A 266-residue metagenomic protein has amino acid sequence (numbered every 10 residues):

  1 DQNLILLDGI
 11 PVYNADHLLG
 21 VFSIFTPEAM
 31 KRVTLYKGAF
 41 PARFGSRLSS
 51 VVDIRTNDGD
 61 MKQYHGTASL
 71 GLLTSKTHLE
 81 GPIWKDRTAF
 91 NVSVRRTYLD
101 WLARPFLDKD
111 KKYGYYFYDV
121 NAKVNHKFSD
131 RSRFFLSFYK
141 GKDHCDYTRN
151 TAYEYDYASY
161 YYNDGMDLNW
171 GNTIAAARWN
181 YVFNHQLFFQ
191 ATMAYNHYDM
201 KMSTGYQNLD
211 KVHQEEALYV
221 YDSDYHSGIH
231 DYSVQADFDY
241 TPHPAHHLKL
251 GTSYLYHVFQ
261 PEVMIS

Functional and structural regions predicted by a protein language model:
I10-K37, A122: Short acidic/polar hinge/loop motifs at secondary-structure boundaries that mediate gating or recognition
A15-D16, L35-Y36, G59-K62, R104-D108 (+5 more regions): Extracytoplasmic loops and strand-loop junctions of Gram-negative outer membrane beta-barrel proteins
G20-T26, L35-G38, A42-H65, T77 (+1 more regions): N-terminal periplasmic accessory domains that precede and gate Gram-negative outer-membrane beta-barrel machines
R32, K37, V51-D53, H65 (+6 more regions): Membrane-embedded beta-strand positions in outer-membrane beta-barrel channels/transporters
S46-L48, G71-S75, Y116-Y118, N169-T173 (+1 more regions): Residues that define the transmembrane beta-barrel architecture of outer-membrane proteins
T56, L72-T74, I83-K85, R96-D100 (+3 more regions): Transmembrane beta-strands of outer-membrane beta-barrel pores
M61-K62, W84-W170, M200, T204: Periplasmic-side early beta-strands and strand-to-turn transitions of outer-membrane beta-barrels
N125-D143, M166-S266: Face-selective signature of the C-terminal outer-membrane beta-barrel domain
